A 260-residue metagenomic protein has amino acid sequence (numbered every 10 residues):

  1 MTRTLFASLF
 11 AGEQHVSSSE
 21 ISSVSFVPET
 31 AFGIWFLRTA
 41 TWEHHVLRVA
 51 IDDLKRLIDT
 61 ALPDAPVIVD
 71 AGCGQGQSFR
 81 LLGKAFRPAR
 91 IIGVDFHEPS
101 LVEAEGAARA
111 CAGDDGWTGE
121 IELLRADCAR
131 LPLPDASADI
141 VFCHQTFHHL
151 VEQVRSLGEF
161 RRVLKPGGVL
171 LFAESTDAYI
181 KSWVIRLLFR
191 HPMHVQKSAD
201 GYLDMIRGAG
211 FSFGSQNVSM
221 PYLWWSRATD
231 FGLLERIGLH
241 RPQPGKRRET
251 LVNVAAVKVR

Functional and structural regions predicted by a protein language model:
M1-L62: Conserved class I S-adenosyl-L-methionine
R3, E13, E29, G33-F36 (+1 more regions): A C-terminal cap/extension of S-adenosyl-L-methionine-dependent methyltransferases that defines the acceptor-substrate
G72-G74: Class I SAM-dependent methyltransferase "Motif I" SAM/SAH-binding loop
Q77-R130: Class I SAM-dependent methyltransferase SAM/SAH-binding core
A129-I140: A short acidic, Gly/Pro-enriched loop at the edge of an enzyme's catalytic core that lines a small-molecule cofactor
V154-P166: A short glycine-rich, Lys/Arg-flanked "PGG" loop and its adjoining helix->strand segment in the class I
L171-M193: Conserved class I S-adenosyl-L-methionine
V195-G210: Short alpha-helix
